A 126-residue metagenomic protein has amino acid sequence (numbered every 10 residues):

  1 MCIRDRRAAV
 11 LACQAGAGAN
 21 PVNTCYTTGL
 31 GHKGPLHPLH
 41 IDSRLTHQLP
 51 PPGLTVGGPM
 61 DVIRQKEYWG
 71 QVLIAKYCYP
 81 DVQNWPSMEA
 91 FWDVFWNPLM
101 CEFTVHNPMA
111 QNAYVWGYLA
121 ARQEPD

Functional and structural regions predicted by a protein language model:
R4-D126: Aromatic (Trp/Tyr) and acidic
